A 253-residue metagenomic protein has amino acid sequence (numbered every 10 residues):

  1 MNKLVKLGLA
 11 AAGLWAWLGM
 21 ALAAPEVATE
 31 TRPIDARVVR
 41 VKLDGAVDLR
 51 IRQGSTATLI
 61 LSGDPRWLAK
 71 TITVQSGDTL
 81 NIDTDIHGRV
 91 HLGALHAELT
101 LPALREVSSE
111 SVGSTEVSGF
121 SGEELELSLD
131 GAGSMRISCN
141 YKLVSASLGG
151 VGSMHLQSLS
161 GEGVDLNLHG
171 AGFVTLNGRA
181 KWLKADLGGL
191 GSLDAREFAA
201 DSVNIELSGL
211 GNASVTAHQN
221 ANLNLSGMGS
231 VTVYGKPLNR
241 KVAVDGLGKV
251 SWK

Functional and structural regions predicted by a protein language model:
M1-K253: Intrinsically disordered, low-complexity terminal regions
